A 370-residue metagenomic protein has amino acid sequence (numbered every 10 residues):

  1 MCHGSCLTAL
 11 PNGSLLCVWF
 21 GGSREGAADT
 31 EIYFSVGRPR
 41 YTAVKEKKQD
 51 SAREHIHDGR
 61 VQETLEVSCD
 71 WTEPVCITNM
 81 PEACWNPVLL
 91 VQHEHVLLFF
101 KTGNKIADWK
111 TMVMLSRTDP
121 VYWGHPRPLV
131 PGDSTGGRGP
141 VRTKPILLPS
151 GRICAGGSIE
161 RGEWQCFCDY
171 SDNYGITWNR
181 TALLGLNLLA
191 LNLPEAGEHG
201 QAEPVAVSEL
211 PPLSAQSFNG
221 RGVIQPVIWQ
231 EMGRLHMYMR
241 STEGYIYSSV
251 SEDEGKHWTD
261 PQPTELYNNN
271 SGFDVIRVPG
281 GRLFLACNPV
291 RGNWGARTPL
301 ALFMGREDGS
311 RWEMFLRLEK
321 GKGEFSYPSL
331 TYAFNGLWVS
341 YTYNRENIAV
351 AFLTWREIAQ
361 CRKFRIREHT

Functional and structural regions predicted by a protein language model:
M1-D50, E54-T370: Asp-box/BNR beta-propeller blade signature and adjacent active/binding-site loops in extracellular glycan-interacting
